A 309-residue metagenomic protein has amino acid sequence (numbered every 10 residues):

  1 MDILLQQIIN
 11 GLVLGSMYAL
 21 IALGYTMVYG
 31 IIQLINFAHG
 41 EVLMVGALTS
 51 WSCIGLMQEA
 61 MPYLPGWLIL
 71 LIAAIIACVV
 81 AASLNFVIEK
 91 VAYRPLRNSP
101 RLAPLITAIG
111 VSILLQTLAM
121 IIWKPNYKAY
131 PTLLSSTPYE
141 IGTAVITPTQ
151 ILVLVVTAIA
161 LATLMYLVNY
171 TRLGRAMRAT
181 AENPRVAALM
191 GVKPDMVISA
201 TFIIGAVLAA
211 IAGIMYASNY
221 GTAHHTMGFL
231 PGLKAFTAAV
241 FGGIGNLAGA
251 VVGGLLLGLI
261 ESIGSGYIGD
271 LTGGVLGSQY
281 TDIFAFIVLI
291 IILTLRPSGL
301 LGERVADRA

Functional and structural regions predicted by a protein language model:
M1-I21, T49, A60-I72, S99-A103 (+4 more regions): Membrane-interfacial amphipathic/re-entrant helices at transmembrane-helix boundaries
L4-I54, V87-A103, A239-L247: Single transmembrane alpha-helix segments in multi-pass membrane proteins
L14, V145-A223, L247-G253: Helix-loop-helix "hairpin" substructures at the membrane interface of multi-pass membrane proteins
Y18, L70-A74, C78, F202-A209 (+1 more regions): Transmembrane alpha-helical segments in multi-pass inner-membrane proteins
I31-V87, V91, Y267-V275: Membrane-embedded helix boundary and interhelical linker motif in transport proteins
A47-S52, A74-L84, V111-A119, V156-M165 (+3 more regions): Hydrophobic core segments of alpha-helical transmembrane domains in multi-pass membrane transport and ion-translocation
M61-V111, L118, V252-L257, E261 (+1 more regions): Alpha-helical transmembrane segments within multi-pass membrane transporters and channels
P95-L96, R101-Y170, V197, I263-D282 (+2 more regions): Transmembrane helix-bundle core of multi-pass membrane transporters and related energy-transducing complexes
